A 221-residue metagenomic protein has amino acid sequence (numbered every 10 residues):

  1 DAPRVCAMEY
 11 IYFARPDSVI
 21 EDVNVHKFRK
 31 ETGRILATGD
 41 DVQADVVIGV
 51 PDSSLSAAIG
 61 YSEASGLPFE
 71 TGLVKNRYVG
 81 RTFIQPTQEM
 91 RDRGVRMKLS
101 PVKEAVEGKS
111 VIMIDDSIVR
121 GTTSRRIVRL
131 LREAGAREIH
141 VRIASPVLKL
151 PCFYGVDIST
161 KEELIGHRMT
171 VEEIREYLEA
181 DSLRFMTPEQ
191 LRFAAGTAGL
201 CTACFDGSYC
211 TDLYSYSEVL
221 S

Functional and structural regions predicted by a protein language model:
D1-S221: PRPP-associated nucleotide enzymes
